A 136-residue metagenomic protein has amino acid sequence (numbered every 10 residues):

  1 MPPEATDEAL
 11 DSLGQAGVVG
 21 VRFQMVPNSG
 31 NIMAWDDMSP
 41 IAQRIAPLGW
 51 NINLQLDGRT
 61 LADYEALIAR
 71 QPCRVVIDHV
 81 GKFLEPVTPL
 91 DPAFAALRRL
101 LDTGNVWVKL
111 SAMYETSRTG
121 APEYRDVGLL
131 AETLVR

Functional and structural regions predicted by a protein language model:
M1, M25, D78-K82: A generic structural motif
M1-E8: A metal-dependent hydrolase metal-coordination microenvironment
E8-L10, P89: Short aromatic-enriched loop/helix-cap "lid" or pocket-rim segments at secondary-structure transitions that line
L13, G17-M33: Glycine-rich phosphate-binding "P-loop"
V19, A34-R136: Catalytic pocket-lining loop regions of alpha/beta-barrel enzymes, especially the amidohydrolase/enolase/GH5 lineages
